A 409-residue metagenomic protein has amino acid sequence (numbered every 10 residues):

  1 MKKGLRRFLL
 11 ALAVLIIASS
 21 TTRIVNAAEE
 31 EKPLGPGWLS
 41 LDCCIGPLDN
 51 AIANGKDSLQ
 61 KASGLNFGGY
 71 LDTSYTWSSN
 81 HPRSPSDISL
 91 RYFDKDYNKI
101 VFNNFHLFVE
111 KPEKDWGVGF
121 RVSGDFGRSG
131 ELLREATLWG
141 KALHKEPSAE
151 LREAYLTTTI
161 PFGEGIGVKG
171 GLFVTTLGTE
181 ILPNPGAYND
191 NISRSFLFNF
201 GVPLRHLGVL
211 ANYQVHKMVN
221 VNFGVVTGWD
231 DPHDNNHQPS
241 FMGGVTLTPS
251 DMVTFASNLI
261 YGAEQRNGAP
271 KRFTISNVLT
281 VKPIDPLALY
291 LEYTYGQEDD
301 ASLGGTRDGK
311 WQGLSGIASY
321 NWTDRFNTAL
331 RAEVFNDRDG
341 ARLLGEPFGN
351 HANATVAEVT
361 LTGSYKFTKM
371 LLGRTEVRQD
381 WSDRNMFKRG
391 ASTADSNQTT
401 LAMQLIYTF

Functional and structural regions predicted by a protein language model:
K2-P85: N-terminal periplasmic/intermembrane-space "pro-region" immediately following the signal or transit peptide
E30, L41, R91-D94, G130-L133 (+2 more regions): Outer-membrane beta-barrel pore domains
A62, P112-W116, P161-E164, T175 (+5 more regions): Outer-membrane beta-barrel channels and translocator barrels
F67-T73, V118-V122, I166-G170, V221-F223 (+5 more regions): Transmembrane beta-strands of outer-membrane beta-barrel proteins
G69, T73, F102-K111, E153-T158 (+9 more regions): Residues on the lipid-exposed face of transmembrane beta-strands in outer-membrane beta-barrel proteins
D72-T76, S123-G127, F173-T175, G224-W229 (+8 more regions): Outer-membrane beta-barrel pore domains and translocons
N80-K99, S129-Y155, T159-S250, A256-A263 (+1 more regions): Surface-exposed coil loops of outer-membrane beta-barrel proteins
Y92-S129: Glycine- and aromatic-enriched membrane insertion/assembly motifs of diderm outer-membrane and organelle channel
